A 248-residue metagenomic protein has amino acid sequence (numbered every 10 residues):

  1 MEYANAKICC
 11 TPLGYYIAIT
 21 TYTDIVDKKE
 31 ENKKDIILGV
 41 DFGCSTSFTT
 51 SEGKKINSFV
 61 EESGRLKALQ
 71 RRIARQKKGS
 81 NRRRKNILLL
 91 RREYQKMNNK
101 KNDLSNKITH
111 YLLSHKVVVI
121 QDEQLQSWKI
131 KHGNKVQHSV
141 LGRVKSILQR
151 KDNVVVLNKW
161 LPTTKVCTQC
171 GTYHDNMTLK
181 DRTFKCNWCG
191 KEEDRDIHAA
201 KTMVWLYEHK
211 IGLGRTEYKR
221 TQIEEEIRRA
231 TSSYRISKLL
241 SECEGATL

Functional and structural regions predicted by a protein language model:
M1-C9, H138: Acidic carboxylate diad motif detector
P12-L248: Positively charged, helix-rich recognition surfaces that bind polyanionic ligands
